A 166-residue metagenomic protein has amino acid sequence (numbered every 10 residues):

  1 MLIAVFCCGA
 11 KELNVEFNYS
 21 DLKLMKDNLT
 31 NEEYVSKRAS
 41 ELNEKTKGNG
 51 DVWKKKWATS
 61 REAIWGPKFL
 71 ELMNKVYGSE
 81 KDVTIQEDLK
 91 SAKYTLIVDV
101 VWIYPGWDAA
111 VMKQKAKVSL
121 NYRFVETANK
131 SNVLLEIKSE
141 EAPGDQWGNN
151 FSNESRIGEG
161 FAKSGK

Functional and structural regions predicted by a protein language model:
M1-P67: A structural "domain/chain start" motif
L13-V15, V98, Y122, I137: Generic structural hydrophobic/aromatic packing signal, biased to beta-strands
E44-T59, A128-K166: Short secondary-structure boundary motifs at beta->alpha junctions and helix caps
A58-W102: Short, solvent-exposed, polar/charged sequence segments at loop or secondary-structure edges
S60, I64, K68, K117 (+2 more regions): Short, well-structured alpha-helical interface segments that form or flank functional binding sites
V83-N132, A142-W147, F151: Surface-exposed short loop/turn segments
